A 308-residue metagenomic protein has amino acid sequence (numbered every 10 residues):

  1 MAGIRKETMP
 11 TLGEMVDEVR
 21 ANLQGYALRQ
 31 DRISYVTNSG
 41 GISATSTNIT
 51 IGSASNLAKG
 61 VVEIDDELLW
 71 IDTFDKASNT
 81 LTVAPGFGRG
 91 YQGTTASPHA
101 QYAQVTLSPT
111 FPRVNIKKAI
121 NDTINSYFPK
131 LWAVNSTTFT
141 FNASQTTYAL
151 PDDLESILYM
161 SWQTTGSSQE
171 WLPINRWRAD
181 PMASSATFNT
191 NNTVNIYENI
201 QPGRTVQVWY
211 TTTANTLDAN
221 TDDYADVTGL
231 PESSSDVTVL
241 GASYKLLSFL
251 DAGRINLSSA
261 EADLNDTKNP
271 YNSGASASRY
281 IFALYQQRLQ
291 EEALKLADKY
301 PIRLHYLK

Functional and structural regions predicted by a protein language model:
M1-S43, S55-T82, T95-K308: Glycine-enriched, solvent-exposed interface loops adjoining structured elements
S46-G52, Y91-Q92: Short alpha-helix capping/helix-loop boundary micro-motifs
V83-Q92: Catalytic Cys-His active-site segments of thiol-dependent hydrolases/isopeptidases
